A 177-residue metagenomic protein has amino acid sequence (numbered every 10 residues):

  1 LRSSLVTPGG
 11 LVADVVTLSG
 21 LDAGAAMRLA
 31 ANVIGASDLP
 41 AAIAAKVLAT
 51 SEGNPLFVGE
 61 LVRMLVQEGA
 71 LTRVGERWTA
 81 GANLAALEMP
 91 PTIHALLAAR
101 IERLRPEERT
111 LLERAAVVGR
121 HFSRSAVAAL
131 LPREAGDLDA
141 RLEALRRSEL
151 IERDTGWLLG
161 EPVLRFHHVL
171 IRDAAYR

Functional and structural regions predicted by a protein language model:
L1-T17, R146: Sensor-1/coupling segment of RecA-like P-loop NTPase cores
V16-R177: Short secondary-structure boundary elements
